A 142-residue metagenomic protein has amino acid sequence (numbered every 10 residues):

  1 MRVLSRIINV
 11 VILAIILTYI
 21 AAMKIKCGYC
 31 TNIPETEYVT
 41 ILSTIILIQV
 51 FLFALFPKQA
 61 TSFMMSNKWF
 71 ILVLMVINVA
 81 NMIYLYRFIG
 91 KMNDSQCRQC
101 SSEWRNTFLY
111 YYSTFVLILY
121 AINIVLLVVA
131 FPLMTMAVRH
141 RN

Functional and structural regions predicted by a protein language model:
M1-N142: Eukaryotic polytopic
